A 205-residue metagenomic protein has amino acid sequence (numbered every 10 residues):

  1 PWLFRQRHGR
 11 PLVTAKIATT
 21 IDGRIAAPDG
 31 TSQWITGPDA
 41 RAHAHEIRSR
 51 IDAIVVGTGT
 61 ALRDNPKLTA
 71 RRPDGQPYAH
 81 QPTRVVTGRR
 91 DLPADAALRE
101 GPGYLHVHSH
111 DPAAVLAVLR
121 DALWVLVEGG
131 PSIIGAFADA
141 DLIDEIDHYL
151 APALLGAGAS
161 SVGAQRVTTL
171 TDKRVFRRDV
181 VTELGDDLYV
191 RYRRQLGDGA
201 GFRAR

Functional and structural regions predicted by a protein language model:
L3-R5, G9-R205: Enzymes that bind and transform nitrogen-containing heteroaromatic metabolites
